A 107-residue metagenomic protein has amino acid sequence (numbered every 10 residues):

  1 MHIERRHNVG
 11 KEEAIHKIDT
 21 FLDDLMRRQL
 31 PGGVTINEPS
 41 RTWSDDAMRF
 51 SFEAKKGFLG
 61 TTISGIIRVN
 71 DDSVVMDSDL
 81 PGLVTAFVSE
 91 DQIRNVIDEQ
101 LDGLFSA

Functional and structural regions predicted by a protein language model:
M1-A107: Extracellular/lumenal and peripheral-membrane lipid-interaction modules
